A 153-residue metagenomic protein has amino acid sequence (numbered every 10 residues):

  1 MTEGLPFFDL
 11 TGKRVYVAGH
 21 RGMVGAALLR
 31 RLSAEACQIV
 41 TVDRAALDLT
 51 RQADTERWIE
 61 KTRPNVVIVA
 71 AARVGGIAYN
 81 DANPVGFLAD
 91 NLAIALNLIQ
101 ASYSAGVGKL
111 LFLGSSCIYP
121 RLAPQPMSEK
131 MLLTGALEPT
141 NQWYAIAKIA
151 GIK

Functional and structural regions predicted by a protein language model:
F7-L32: N-terminal Rossmann NAD(P)H-binding glycine-rich loop of SDR-like oxidoreductase domains
A18, V42, V67-R73, L110-S116: SDR active-site strand-loop-helix element
S33-R57: Adenosine-cofactor binding site in Rossmann-like domains, unifying the SAM/SAH pocket of S-adenosylmethionine-dependent
Q52-L92, S104, R121: NAD(P)H-binding glycine-rich loop region in Rossmannoid oxidoreductase-like domains and their noncatalytic homologs
R73-I77, S115-S116, K130, I152: Active-site pre-Tyr helix/loop in NAD(P)-dependent dehydrogenases
F87-A95, I99, L111, A147-K148: Short alpha-helix in the Rossmann-fold core of NAD(P)-dependent oxidoreductases
L96-N141: Conserved Rossmann-fold NAD(P)-dependent oxidoreductase catalytic core, especially the SDR/UDP-sugar
P139-K153: Active-site Tyr-X1-5-Lys
